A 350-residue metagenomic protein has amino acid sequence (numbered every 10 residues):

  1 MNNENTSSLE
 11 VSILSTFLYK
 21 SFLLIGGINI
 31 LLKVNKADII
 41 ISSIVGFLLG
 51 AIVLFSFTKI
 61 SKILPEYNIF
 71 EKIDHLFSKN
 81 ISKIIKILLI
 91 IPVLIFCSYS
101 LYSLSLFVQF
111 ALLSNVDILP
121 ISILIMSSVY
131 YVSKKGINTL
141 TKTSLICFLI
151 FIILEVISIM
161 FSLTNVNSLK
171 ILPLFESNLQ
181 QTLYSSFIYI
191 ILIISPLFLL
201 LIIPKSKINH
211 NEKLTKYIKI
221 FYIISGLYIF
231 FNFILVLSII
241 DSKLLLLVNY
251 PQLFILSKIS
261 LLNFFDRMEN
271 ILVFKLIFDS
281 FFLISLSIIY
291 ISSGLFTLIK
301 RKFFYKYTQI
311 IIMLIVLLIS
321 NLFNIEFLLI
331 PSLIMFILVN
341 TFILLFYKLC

Functional and structural regions predicted by a protein language model:
T6-G27, S42, G46, L89-V93 (+5 more regions): Hydrophobic, membrane-embedded alpha-helices of multi-pass small-molecule transporters
L24-I118: Membrane helical hairpin/interfacial module
K33, S103-Q109, I125-C147, S206-H210 (+1 more regions): Membrane-water interface regions at transmembrane-helix termini and the short interhelical loops of multi-pass membrane
I44-S56, I90-S100, S128, F148-S162 (+2 more regions): Selective recognition of specific alpha-helical transmembrane segments in multi-pass small-molecule
L94-C97, L101, S133, I150-F175 (+3 more regions): Hydrophobic alpha-helical segments and their helix-loop junctions in multi-pass secondary transporters
L104, L119-P120, V132-S162, P331-I343: Membrane-interface loop-to-helix entry segments
I239-E269: Membrane-interface interhelical connector segments
I299-K306, L318-M335: Extracellular/periplasmic helix-loop-helix junctions in multi-pass membrane proteins
